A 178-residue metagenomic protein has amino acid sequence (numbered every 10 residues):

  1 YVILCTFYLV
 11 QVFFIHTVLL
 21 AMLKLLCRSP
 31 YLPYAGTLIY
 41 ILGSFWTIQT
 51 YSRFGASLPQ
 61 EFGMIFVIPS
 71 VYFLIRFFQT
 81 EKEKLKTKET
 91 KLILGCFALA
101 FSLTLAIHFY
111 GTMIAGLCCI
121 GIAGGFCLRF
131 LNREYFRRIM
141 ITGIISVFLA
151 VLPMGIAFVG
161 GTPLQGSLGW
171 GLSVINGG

Functional and structural regions predicted by a protein language model:
F7-E81, E89-F126: Membrane-embedded helix bundles of polyisoprenyl
F54, L58, G63, S102-G178: Transmembrane catalytic cores of multi-pass membrane glycosyltransferases and polysaccharide-assembly enzymes
E81-K84, F130-L131: Short coil/turn helix-boundary motifs
T87-T90, N132: A diffuse structural propensity rather than consistent per-protein peaks
